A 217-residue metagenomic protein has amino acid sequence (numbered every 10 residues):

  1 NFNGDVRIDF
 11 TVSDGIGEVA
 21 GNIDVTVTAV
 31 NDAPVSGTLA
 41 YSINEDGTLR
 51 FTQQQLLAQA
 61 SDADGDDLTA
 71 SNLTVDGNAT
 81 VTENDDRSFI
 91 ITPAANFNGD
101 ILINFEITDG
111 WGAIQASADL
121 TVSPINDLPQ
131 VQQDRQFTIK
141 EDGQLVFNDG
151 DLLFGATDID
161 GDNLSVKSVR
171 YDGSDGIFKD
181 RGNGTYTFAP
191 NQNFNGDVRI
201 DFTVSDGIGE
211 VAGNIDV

Functional and structural regions predicted by a protein language model:
N1-F2, I8-V12, A70, G213-V217: Intrinsically disordered, low-complexity linker/propeptide segments enriched in Ser/Thr/Gly/Pro and acidic residues
F2-D5, E18-A20, F97-I101, A113-I114 (+2 more regions): Short loop/beta submotifs within extracellular cysteine-rich repeat domains
N3, D32-L73, A94, D127-R170 (+1 more regions): Extracellular ectodomain surface segments
D5-D9, L73-A95, I103-E106, A118 (+2 more regions): Strand-loop-strand motifs at the edges of beta-sheets in extracellular beta-sandwich domains
G17-V30, W111-I125, I208-V217: C-terminal edge beta-strand
E18, N44-T48, A113, E141 (+3 more regions): Intrinsically disordered, low-complexity segments used as extracellular stalks/linkers and nuclear/regulatory IDRs
